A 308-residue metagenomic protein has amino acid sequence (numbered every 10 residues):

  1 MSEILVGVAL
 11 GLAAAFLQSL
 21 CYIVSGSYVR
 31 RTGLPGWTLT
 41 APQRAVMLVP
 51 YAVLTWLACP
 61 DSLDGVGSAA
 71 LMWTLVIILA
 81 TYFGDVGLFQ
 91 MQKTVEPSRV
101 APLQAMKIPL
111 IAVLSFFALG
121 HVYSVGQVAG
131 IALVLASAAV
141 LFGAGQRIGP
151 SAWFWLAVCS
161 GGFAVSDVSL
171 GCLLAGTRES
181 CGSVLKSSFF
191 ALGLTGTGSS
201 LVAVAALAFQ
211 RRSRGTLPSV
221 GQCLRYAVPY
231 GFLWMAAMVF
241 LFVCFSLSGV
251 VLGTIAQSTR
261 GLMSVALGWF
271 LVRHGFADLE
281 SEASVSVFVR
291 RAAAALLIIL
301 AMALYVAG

Functional and structural regions predicted by a protein language model:
M1-W37, V49, R147-F190, A227-F245 (+1 more regions): Glycine-/small-residue-enriched transmembrane alpha-helix faces in small-molecule transporters and effluxers
V6-A14, P42, L48, A52-T55 (+5 more regions): Loop-to-transmembrane-helix transition segments
G11, G36-T40, T74, F89 (+7 more regions): Alpha-helical transmembrane segments and their helix-entry boundary regions
A13-S25, R30-F83, L133-A136, F189-R214 (+2 more regions): Transmembrane alpha-helices of multi-pass small-molecule transport proteins
Y28, L39, M91, F117-Y123 (+4 more regions): Hydrophobic/aromatic residues within transmembrane alpha-helices of multi-pass small-molecule transporters
R31-T38, V86-L103, E179-K186, F240-R260: Structural motif at transmembrane-helix junctions in multi-pass transporters
L48-A69, V113, F117, A138-R147 (+5 more regions): Membrane-interface helix-cap regions at the ends of transmembrane helices in multi-pass membrane proteins
Y51, I111-F116, V125-G143, L267-W269 (+1 more regions): Hydrophobic transmembrane alpha-helices of multi-pass small-molecule transport proteins
